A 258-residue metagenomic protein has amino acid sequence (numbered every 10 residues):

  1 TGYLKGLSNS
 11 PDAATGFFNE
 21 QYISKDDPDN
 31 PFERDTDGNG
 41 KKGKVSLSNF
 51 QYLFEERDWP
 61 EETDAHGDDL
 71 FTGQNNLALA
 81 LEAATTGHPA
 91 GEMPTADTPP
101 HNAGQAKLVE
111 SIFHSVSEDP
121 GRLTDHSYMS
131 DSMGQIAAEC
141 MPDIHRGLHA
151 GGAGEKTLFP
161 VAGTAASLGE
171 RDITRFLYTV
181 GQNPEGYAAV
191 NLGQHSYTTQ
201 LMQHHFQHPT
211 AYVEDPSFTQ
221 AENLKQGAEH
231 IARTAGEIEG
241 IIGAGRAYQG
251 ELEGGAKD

Functional and structural regions predicted by a protein language model:
T1-D258: Secretion-targeting segments and adjacent low-complexity export tracts
